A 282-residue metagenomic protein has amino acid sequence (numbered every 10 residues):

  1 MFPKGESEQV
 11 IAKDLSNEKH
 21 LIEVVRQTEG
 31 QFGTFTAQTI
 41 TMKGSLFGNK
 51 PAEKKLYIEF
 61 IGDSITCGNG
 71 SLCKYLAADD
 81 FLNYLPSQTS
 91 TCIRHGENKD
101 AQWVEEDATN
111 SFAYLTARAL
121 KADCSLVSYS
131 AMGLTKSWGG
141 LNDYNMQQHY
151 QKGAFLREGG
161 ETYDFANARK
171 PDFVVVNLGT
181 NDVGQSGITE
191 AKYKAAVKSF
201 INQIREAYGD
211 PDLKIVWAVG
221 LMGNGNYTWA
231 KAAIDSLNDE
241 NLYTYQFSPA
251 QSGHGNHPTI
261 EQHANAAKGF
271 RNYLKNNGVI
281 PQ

Functional and structural regions predicted by a protein language model:
M1-E105, Q282: N-terminal secretory targeting modules
K4-S7, H95-I188, K194, L221-N226 (+1 more regions): Conserved SGNH/GDSL esterase-like catalytic core that processes O-acyl groups on lipids and polysaccharides
F47-P51, G159-P171, R205-D210, N277-Q282: Surface-exposed acidic, glycine-flexible loop patches that form ligand/cofactor-binding and adhesion interfaces
Y57-G62, T66, C124-S128, D172-N177 (+2 more regions): Structural recognition of the beta-strand scaffold that forms the well-ordered cores of secreted hydrolase catalytic
T66, A117, K121, S125 (+4 more regions): Sec-exported extracytoplasmic/periplasmic mature domains
N110, Y114, R118, A191 (+6 more regions): Solvent-exposed, polar/charged alpha-helical surfaces in well-ordered, non-transmembrane soluble domains, broadly
V175-D182, I201-A230: Active-site segments of SGNH/GDSL-like serine hydrolases that catalyze O-acetyl group transfer/hydrolysis on lipids
K214-Q282: Extracellular serine-dependent O-acyl
